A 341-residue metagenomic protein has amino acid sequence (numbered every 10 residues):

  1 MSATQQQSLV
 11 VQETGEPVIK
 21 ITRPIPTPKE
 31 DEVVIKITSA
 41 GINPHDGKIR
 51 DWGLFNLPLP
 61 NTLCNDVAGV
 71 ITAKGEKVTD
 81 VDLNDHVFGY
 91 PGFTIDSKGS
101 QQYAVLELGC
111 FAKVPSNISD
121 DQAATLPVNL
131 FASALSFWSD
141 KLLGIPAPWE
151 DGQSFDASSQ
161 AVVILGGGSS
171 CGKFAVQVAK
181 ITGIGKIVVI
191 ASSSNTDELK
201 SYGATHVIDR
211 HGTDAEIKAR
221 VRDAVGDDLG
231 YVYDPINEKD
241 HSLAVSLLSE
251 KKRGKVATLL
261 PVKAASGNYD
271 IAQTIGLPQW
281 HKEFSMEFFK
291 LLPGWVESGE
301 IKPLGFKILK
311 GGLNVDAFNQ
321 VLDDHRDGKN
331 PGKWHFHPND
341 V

Functional and structural regions predicted by a protein language model:
S2-K29, K36-K74, T79-V341: Terminal helix/beta-alpha structural elements that buttress the NAD(P)+-binding lobe
